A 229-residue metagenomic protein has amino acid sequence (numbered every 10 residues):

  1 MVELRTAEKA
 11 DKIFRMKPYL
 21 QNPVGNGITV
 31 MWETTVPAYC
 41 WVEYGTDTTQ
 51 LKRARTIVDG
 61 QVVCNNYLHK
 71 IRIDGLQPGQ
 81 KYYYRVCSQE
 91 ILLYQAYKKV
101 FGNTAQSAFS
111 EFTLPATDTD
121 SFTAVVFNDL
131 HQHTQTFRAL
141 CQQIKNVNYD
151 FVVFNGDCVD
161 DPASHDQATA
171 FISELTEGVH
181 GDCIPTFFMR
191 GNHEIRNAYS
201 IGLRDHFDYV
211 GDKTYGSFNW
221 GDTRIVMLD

Functional and structural regions predicted by a protein language model:
M1-V126, K145-N146: Acidic, histidine-bearing metal-coordination/catalytic regions of metal-dependent phosphoesterases
Q77, A116, N128-H131, D222 (+1 more regions): Short, flexible loop/turn elements at secondary-structure junctions
C87-E111, D166-D229: Extended active-site neighborhood of metal-dependent phosphoesterases/phosphodiesterases
D120-A198: Conserved, compact domain cores that house catalytic/ligand-binding motifs in diverse enzymes and effector modules
